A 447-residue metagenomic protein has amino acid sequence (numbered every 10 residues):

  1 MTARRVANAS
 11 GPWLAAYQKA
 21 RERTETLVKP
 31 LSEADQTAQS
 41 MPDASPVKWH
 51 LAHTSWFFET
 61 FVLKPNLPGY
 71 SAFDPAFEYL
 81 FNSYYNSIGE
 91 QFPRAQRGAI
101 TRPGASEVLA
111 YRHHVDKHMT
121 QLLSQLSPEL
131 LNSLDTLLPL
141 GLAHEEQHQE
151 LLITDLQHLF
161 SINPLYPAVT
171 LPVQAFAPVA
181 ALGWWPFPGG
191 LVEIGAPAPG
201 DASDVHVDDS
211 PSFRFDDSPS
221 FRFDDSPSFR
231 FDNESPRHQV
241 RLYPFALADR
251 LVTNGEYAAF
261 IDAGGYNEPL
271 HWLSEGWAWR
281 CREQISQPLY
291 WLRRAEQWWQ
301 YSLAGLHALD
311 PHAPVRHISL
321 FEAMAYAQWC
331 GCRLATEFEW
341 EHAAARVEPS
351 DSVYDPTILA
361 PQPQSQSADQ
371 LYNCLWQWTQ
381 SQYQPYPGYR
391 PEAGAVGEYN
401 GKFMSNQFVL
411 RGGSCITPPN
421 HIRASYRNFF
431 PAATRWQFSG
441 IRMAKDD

Functional and structural regions predicted by a protein language model:
M1-S45, W49-F57, F61-L122, L131 (+14 more regions): Disulfide-stabilized, aromatic/cysteine-rich ligand-recognition loop
D35-Q36, S127, L334, D351: Secondary-structure boundary/capping signal
P42, V179-A180: Short acidic, Pro/Gly- and aromatic-enriched capping/linker segments at domain boundaries
T120-S127, E348: Helix-capping and short linker residues that terminate individual alpha-solenoid repeat units
G141, L151, D155, L159-Q174 (+4 more regions): Functional-site microenvironments in short loops/helix caps that host divalent-cation chemistry
W185-F187, F213, V240: Generic detection of short hydrophobic beta-strand segments and adjacent strand-loop junctions
A202-D216: Long, compositionally biased low-complexity repeat segments characteristic of intrinsically disordered regions
